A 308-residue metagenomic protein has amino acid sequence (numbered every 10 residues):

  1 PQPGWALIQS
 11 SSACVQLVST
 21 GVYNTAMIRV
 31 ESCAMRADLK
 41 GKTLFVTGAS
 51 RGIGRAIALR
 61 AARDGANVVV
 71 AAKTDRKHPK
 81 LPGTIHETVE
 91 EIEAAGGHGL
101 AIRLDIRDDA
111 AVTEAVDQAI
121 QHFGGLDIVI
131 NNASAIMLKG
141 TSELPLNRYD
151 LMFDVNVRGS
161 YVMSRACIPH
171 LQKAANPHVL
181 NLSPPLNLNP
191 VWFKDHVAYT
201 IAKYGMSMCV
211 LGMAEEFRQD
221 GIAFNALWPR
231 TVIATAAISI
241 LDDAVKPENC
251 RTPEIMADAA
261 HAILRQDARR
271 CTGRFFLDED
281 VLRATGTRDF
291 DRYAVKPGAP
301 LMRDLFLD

Functional and structural regions predicted by a protein language model:
I28-F123, I136-M137: Short-chain dehydrogenase/reductase
K42, G97-H98, G125-L126, L171-P185 (+2 more regions): Active-site loop of short-chain dehydrogenase/reductase
D64, L211-I222, D267-R269: Active-site-adjacent segment of SDR/Rossmann-fold oxidoreductases
G140-T141, P145-D150: Substrate-binding pocket helix/loop in short-chain dehydrogenase/reductase
S164-R165, L211: A short, exposed helix-loop element centered on a Lys and neighboring polar residues
Q172-K173, P177-Q219, R230-V232: Catalytic loop of short-chain dehydrogenase/reductase
A226-L227, D243-D308: C-terminal helical subdomain
